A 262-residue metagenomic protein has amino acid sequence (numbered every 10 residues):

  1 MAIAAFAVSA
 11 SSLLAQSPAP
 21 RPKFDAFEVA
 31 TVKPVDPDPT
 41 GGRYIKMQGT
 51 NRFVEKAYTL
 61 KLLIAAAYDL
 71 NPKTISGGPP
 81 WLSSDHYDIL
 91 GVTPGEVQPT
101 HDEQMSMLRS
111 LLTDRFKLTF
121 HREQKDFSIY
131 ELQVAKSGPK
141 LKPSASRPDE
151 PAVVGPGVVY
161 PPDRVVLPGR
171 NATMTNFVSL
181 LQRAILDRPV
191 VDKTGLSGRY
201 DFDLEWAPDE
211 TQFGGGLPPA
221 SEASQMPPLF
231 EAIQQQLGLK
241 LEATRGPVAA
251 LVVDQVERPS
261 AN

Functional and structural regions predicted by a protein language model:
M1-N262: Beta-strand-rich assembly/attachment modules of structural machines
